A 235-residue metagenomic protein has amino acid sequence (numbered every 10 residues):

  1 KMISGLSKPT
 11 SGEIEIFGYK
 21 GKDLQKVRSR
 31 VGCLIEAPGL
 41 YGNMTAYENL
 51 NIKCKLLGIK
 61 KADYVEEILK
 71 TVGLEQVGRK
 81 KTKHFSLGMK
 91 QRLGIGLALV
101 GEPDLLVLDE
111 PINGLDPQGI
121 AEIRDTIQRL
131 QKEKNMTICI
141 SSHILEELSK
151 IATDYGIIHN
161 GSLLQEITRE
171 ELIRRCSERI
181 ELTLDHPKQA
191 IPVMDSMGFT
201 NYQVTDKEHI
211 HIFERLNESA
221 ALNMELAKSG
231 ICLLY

Functional and structural regions predicted by a protein language model:
S4: Helix-to-loop junction immediately C-terminal to a conserved catalytic motif
G12-K20, K26-V27: Conserved ABC transporter NBD signature motif
N51, K55, K60-V77: Conserved ABC ATPase "signature" region
L106-E110: Catalytic Walker B motif of ABC-type/P-loop ATPase nucleotide-binding domains
R124-F213: ABC transporter nucleotide-binding domain
Y235: Conserved small/polar residues in nucleotide/adenosyl-binding loops
